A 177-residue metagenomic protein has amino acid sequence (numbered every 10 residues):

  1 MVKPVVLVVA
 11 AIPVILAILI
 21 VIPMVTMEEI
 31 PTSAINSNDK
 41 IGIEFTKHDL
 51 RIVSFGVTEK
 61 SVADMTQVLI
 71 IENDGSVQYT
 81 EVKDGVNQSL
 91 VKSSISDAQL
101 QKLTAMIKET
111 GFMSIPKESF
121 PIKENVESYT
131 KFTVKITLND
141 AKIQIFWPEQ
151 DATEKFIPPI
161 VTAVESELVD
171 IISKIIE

Functional and structural regions predicted by a protein language model:
V2-P13, A17-S61, S119-E177: Short, well-ordered, aromatic-rich surface patches in folded extracellular/luminal domains
V57-I71: Short, solvent-exposed loop/hinge segments that bridge or flank secondary-structure elements
Q67, Q88-S93, A141-F146: Short beta-strand segments
E72, K83, L138: Acidic surface patches and DE-rich sequence motifs
N73-V77: Structural signal for glycine-centered tight turns and loop->strand junctions in beta-sheet-rich domains
Y79-I115: A short-motif feature that recognizes glycine-rich, charge-decorated loops that bind or process nucleotide phosphates
